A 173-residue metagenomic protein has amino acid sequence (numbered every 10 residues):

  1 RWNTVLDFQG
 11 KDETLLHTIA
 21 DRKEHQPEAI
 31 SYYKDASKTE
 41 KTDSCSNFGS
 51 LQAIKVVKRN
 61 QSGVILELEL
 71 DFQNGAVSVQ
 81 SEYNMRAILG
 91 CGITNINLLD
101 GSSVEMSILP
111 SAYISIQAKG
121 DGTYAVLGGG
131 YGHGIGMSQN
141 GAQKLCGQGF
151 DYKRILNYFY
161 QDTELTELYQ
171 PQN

Functional and structural regions predicted by a protein language model:
R1-N173: Conserved, single-site charged/polar hotspot
